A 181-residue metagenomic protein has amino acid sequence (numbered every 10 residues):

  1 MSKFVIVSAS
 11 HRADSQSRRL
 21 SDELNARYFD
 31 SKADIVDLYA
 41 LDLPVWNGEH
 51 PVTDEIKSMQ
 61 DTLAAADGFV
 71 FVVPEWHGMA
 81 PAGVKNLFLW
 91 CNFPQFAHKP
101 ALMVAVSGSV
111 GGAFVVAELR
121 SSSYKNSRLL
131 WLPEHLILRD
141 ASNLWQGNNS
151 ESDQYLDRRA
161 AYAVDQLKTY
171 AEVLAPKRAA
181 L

Functional and structural regions predicted by a protein language model:
M1-F93, S150-L181: N-terminal beta1-alpha1-beta2 submodule of the flavodoxin-like/Rossmannoid cofactor-binding fold
V45-G48, V116, W145: Short aromatic-enriched loop/helix-cap "lid" or pocket-rim segments at secondary-structure transitions that line
P94-Q95, L130: Short glycine/proline-enriched loop/turn "hinge" motifs that connect secondary-structure elements and lie
A101-A141, Q154-R159: Short, glycine-/small-residue-rich phosphate/pyrophosphate-handling segment
D140-N148: Internal, active-site/partner-interface "lid" segment
